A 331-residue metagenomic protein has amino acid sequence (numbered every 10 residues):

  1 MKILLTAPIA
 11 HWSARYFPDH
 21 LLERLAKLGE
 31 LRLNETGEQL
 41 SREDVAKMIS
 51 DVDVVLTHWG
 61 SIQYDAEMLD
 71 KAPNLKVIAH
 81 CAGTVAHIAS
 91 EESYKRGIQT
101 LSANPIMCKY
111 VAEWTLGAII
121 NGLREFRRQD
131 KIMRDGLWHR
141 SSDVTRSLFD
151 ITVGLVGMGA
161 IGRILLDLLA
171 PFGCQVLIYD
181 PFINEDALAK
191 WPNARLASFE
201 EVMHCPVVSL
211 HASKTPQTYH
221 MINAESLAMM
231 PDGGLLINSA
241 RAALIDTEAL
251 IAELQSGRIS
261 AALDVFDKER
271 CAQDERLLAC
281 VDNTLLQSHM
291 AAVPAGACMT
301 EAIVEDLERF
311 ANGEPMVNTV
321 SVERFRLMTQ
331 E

Functional and structural regions predicted by a protein language model:
M1-V54, L177, M328-E331: N-terminal glycine-/charge-rich "phosphate-binding" loop or analogous flexible N-terminal tail
S50, Q63-A66, P181-L277: Rossmann-like adenosine-cofactor binding region
C81-A82, I98-I106, F199, S288-H289: Short beta->alpha connector loops at strand-helix junctions that form conserved, small/polar/Pro-enriched
R96, T100-L101, G233-E331: Rossmann-like dinucleotide-binding domain for NAD(H)/NADP(H)
R96-T152, D167, P171, M316: Phosphate-binding beta-alpha-beta segment of Rossmann-like dinucleotide-binding domains, i.e., the NAD(P)
M158-G159: Glycine-rich Rossmann-fold phosphate-binding loop(s) that bind the pyrophosphate of adenine dinucleotide cofactors
G162-R163: N-terminal Rossmann-fold NAD(P) dinucleotide-binding loop
